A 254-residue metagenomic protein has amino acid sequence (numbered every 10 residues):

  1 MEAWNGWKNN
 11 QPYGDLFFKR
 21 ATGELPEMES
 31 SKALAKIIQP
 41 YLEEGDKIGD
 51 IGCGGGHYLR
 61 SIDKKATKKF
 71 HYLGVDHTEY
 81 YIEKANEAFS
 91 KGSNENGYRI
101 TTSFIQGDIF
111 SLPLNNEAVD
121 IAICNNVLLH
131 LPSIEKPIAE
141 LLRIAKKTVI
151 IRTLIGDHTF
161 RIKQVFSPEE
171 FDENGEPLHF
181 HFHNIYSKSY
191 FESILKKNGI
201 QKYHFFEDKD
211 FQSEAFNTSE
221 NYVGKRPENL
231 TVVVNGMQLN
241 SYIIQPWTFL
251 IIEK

Functional and structural regions predicted by a protein language model:
M1-L42, S61: Conserved class I S-adenosyl-L-methionine
G49, G56-F110: Class I SAM-dependent methyltransferase SAM/SAH-binding core
S111-N116: Short conserved loop adjoining the S-adenosyl-L-methionine
I123: A conserved beta-strand element that flanks and buttresses the S-adenosyl-L-methionine
E135-K147: A short glycine-rich, Lys/Arg-flanked "PGG" loop and its adjoining helix->strand segment in the class I
I150-G175: Conserved class I S-adenosyl-L-methionine
E173-Y190: Acceptor-substrate binding/catalytic loop of class I
H204-K254: A C-terminal cap/extension of S-adenosyl-L-methionine-dependent methyltransferases that defines the acceptor-substrate
